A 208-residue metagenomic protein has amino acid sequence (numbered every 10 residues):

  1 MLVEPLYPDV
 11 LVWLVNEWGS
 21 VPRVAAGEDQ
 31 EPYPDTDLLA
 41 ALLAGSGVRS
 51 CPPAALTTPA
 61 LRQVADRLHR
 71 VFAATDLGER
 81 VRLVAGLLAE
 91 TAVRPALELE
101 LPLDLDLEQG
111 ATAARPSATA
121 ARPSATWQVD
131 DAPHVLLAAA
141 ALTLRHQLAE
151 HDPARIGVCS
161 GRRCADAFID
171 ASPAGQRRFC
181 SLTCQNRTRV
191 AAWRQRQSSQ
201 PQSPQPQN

Functional and structural regions predicted by a protein language model:
M1-V158, R162-I169, Q200-N208: Short helix-coil boundary/hinge micro-motifs
R115, T183, W193-Q195: A periodicity- and composition-biased signal for non-globular, repetitive helical segments
H151, S172, L182: Residue-level marker of regulatory loop/turn positions in helix-turn-helix DNA-binding domains and in histidine
P173-G175, Q195: Short, glycine/charged-enriched secondary-structure capping and boundary segments
G175-Q185: Cysteine-rich micro-motifs
T188-S198: Short metal-binding segments enriched for Cys and/or His
